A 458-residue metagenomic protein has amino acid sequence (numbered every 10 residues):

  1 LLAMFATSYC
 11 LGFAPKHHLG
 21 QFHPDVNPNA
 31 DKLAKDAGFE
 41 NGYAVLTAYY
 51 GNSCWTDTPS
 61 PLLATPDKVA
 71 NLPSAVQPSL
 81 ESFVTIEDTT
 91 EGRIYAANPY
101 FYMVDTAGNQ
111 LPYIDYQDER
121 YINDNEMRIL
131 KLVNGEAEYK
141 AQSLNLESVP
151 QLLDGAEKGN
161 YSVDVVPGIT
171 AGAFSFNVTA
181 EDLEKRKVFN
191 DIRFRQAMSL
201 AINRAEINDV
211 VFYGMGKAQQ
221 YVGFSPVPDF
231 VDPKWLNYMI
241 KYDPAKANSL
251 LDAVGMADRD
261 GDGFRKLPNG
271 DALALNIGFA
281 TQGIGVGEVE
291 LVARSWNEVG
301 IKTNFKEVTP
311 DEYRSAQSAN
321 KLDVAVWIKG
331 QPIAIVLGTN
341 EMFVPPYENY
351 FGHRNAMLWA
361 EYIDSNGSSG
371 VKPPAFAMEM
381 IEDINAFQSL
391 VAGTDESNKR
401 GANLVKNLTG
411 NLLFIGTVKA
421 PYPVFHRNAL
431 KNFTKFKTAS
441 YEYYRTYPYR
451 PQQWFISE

Functional and structural regions predicted by a protein language model:
L1-M4, L11-F13, R128-K131, V188-N190: Aromatic- and charge-enriched surface segment that lines or borders ligand/interaction sites
L2, E81-Y95, I114-Y121, A272-T281 (+1 more regions): Short, well-ordered beta-strand elements
F5-S8, A180-D209: Extended ligand-binding regions for polar small-molecule ligands
F5-Y9, P15-L111, Y116, E126-M127 (+2 more regions): Gly/Pro-rich hinge or "lid" segments in bacterial periplasmic/extracellular proteins
P73, F101-Q151, T281, A293 (+2 more regions): Ligand-site clamp/hinge motif
S82-F83, E87, E91-R93, A97-P99 (+5 more regions): Detector for C-terminal structural segments
I86-I94, R120-L183, A205-V210, I328-Q331: Extracellular/periplasmic solute-recognition and catalytic clefts
G261-G263: Acidic, glycine-anchored loop motifs typical of Ca2+
